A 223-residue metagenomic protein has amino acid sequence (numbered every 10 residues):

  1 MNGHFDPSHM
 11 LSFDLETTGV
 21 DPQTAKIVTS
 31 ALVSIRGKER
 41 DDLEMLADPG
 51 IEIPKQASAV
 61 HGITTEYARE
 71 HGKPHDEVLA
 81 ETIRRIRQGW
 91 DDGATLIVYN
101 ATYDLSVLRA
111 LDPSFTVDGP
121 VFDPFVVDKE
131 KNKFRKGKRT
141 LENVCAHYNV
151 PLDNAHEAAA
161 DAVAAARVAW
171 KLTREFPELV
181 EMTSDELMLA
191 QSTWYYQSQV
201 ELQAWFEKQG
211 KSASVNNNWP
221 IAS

Functional and structural regions predicted by a protein language model:
M1-V28, S34-D41, E66-S223: DEDD superfamily 3′-5′ metal-dependent exonuclease/proofreading module
D41-H61, T65: Short, surface-exposed acidic-centric catalytic microdomains
